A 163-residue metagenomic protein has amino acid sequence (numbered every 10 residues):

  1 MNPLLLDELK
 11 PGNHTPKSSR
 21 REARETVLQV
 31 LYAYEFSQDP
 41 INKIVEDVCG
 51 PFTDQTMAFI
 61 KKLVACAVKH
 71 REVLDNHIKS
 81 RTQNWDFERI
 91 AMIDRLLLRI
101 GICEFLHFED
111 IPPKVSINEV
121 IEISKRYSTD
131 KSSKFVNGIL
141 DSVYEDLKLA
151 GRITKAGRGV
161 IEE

Functional and structural regions predicted by a protein language model:
M1-Y127, K131-E163: N-terminal interaction/assembly modules
